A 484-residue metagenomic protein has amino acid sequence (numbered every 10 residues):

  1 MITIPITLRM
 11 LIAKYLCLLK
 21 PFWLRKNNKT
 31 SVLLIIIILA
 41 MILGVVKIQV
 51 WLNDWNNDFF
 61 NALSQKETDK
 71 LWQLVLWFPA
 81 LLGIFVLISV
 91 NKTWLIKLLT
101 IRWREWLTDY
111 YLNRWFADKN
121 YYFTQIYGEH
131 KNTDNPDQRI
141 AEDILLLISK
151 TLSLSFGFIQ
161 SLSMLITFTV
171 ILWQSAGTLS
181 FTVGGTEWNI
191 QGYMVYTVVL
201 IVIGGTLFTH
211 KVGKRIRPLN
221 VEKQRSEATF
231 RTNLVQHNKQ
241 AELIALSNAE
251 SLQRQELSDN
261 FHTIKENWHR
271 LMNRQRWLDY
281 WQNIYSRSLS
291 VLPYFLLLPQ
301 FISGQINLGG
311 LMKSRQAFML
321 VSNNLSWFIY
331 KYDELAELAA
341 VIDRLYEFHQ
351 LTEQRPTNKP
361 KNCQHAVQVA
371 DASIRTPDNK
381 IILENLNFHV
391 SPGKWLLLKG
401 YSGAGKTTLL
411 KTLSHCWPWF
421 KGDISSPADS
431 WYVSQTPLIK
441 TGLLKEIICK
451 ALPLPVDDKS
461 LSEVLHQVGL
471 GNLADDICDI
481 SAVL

Functional and structural regions predicted by a protein language model:
M1-Q49, D58-F78, K92-I96, Y122-L165 (+3 more regions): Membrane-integrated ABC transporters
I2-T3, K66-T68, I101, Y111-Q138 (+3 more regions): Short intracellular "coupling" helices and adjacent cytoplasmic loop segments at the cytosolic face of multi-pass
A40, G44, N53, I88 (+4 more regions): A hydrophobic transmembrane-helix motif
N132, L246, Y346-L397, F420-S426 (+1 more regions): Primarily ABC-family ATPase nucleotide-binding module
L145-S149, L219-K239, A245-L292, E334-E337: An intracellular "coupling" helix at the cytosolic face of ABC transporter transmembrane type-1 domains
R217, A228, A245-A249, Q255 (+2 more regions): Cytosolic ends of transmembrane helices, especially the final helix of ABC transmembrane type-1 domains
S414: Helix-to-loop junction immediately C-terminal to a conserved catalytic motif
P437-V483: Conserved "ABC signature" C-loop
